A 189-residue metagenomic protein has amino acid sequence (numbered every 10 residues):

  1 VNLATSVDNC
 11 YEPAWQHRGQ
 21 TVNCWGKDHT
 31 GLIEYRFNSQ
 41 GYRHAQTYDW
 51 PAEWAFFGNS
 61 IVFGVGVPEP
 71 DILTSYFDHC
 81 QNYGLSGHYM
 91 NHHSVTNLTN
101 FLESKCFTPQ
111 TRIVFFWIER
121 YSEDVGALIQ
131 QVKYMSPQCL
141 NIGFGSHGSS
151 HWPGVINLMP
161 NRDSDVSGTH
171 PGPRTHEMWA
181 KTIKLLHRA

Functional and structural regions predicted by a protein language model:
V1-A55, W117-Q130, Y134, G145-L158 (+3 more regions): N-terminal secretory targeting modules
W25-G31, H93-S104: Active-site donor-binding segments of glycosyltransferases and PAPS-dependent sulfotransferases
E34-V95, M178: Serine-esterase "nucleophile elbow" of acetyl-processing enzymes
S60, N100-K105, Q131, T182 (+1 more regions): A generic secondary-structure signal
V67-P70, L98-A127, S149: Oxyanion-hole/transition-state-stabilizing segment in secreted/luminal serine hydrolases and related acyltransferases
H79, Q138-S146: Short, hydrophobic beta-strand segments that form beta-sheet elements in well-ordered domains
Y83, F115-F116, I142-F144: Short glycine/serine/threonine-enriched helix-capping/active-site loop that flanks the nucleotide-sugar donor pocket
P109-T111, Y134-L140: A short helix->loop->beta-strand "cap" motif at the edges of active sites that frequently abuts
